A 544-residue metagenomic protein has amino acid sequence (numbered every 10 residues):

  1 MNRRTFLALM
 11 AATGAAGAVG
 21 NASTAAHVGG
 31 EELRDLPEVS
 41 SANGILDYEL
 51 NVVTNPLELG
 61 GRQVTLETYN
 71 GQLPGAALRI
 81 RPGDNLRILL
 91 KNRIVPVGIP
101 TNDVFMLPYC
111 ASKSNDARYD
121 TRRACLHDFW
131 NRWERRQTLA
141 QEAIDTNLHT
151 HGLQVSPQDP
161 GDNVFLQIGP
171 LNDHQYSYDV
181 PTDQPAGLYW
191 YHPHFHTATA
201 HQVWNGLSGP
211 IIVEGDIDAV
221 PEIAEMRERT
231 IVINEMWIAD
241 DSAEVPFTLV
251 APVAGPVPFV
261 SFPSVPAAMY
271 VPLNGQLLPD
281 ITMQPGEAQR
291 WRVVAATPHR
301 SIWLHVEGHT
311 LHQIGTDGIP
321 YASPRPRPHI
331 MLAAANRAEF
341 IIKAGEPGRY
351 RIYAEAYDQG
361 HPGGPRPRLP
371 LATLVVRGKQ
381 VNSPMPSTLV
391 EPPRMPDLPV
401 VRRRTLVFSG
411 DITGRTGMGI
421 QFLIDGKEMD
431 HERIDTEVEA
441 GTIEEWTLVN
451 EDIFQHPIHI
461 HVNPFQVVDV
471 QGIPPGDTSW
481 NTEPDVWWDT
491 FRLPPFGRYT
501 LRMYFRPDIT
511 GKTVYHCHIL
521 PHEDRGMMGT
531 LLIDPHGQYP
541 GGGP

Functional and structural regions predicted by a protein language model:
R3-Q175, A254-W291, I319, E391-E445 (+2 more regions): N-terminal, post-signal-peptide metal-ligating segments of extracellular/periplasmic oxidoreductases, dominated by
A8-L9, G17-E49, C110, N115-N131 (+6 more regions): Extended terminal and domain-junction accessory segments
K91-V95, V294-H299, V449-I453: Short solvent-exposed strand-capping/beta-turn motif centered on an Asx-Ser/Thr pair
V155-N163, Q167-L171, W237, P246-R394: Histidine- and aromatic-rich segments of cupredoxin/plastocyanin-like copper-binding domains
L171-L188: A conserved hydrophobic secondary-structure block that centers on an alpha-helix together with its immediately flanking
H174-Y178, P279, P328, N336-F340 (+2 more regions): Short strand-edge motifs at loop-to-beta-strand transitions and within beta-strands of extracellular beta-rich domains
E307-P320, E451-D485, L520-E523, L532-G537: Active/binding-pocket-proximal capping segment
S479-E523: C-terminal structured "cap/appendage" subdomains that terminate the fold
